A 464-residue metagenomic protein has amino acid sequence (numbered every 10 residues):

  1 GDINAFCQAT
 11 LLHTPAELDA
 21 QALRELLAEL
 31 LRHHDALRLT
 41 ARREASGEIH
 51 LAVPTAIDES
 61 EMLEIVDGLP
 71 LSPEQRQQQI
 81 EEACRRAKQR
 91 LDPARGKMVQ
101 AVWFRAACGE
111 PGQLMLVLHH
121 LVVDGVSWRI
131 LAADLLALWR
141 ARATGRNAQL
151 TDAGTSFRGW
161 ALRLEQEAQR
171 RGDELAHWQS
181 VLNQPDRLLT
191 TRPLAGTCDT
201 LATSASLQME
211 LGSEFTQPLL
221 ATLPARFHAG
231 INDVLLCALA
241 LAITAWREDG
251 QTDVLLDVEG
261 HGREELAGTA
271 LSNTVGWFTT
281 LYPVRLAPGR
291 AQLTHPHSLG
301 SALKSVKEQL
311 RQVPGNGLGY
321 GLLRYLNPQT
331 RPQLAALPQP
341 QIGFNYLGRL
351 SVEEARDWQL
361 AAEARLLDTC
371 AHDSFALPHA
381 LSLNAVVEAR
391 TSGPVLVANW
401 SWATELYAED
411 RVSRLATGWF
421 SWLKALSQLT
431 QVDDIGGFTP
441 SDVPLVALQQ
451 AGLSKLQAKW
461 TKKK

Functional and structural regions predicted by a protein language model:
G1-C7, G172-A229: Flexible, P/S/T/G-rich "lid" or insertion loops adjacent to the active sites of thioester-utilizing
G1-P15, E44-L71, A83, R95-Q100 (+8 more regions): Acyl/amide activation-and-transfer machinery of modular secondary-metabolite enzymes
G1-T55, P70-Q166, R187-T191, L220 (+2 more regions): Acyl-group handoff/entry surfaces in thioester-processing enzymes
D2-C7, R24, D35-A36, R43 (+9 more regions): His-Asp-centered acyl/peptidyl-transfer active-site segments
L18, A22-E25, Q79, Q113 (+14 more regions): Generic recognition of stable, solvent-exposed alpha-helical segments in well-folded globular domains
L30, I130, D134, V234 (+2 more regions): Amphipathic alpha-helical segments in well-ordered regions
H34, R38, R129-L135, T252-E259 (+3 more regions): Extended, hydrophobic beta-loop-alpha segments that form or line the acyl/peptidyl-thioester binding and transfer paths
T40-A41, L135-T155, V181, P185-L188 (+4 more regions): A short N-terminal helical cap/helix-turn-helix that marks the beginning of AMP-binding/adenylate-forming
